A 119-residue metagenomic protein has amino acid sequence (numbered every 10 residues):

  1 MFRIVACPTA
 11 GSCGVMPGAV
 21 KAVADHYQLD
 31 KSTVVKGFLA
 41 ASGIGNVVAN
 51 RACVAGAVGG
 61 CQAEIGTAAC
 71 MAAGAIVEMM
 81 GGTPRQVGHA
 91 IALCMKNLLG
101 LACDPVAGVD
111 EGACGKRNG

Functional and structural regions predicted by a protein language model:
M1-V5, V48-V58, V106-D110: Glycine/charged-rich beta-loop-alpha catalytic/anionic-binding loops adjacent to active sites
R3-A19, A63-A68: Conserved phosphate/anionic-ligand binding catalytic regions in large, soluble enzymes, centered on
A6, D30-L39, T83-M95: Short alpha-helical "patches" and their helix-cap loops
M16, A40, I44-V47, R51 (+3 more regions): Amphipathic, alpha-helical segments enriched in basic
P17-L29, I76-G81: Alpha-helical support elements that line or immediately flank enzyme active sites and cofactor-binding pockets
G18-A22, K36, A40-G43, M71 (+3 more regions): Alpha-helical scaffold segments in soluble metabolic enzymes
S32-C53, L98-P105: Acidic-glycine-rich active-site phosphate/pyrophosphate-binding loop
G56-A69, A73-M79, P84-G119: A structural signal for small-residue-enriched, beta-sheet-centric alpha/beta enzyme cores and oligomeric scaffold folds
